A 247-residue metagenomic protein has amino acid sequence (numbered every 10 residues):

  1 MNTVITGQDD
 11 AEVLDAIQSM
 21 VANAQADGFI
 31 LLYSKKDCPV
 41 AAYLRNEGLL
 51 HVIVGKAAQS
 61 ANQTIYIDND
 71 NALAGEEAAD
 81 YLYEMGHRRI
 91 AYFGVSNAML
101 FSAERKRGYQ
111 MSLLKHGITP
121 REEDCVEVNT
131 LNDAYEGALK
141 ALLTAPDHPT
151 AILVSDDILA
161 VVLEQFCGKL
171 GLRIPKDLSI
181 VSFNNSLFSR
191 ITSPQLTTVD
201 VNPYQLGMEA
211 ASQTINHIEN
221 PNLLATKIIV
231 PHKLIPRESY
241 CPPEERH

Functional and structural regions predicted by a protein language model:
M1-E77, T144: Alpha-helical recognition/docking segments in bacterial nutrient-uptake and carbohydrate-utilization systems
I5-V13, I67-E77, F93-A138, V154-V161 (+4 more regions): Hinge/beta->alpha junction and helix N-cap segments in small-molecule ligand-binding domains
D27, R88-R89, H148-T150: Short acidic/polar active-site loop segments enriched in Thr and Asp
R45, L114, G168: Anion (oxyanion) recognition and catalysis
Y81-I90: Glycine-rich phosphate/diphosphate-binding loops that line cofactor/substrate pockets in enzymes
R88-R89, P120-D124, I174-S179: Short acidic capping loops at alpha-helix termini that bridge into adjacent secondary structure
E136-H247: Flexible loop/turn connectors
